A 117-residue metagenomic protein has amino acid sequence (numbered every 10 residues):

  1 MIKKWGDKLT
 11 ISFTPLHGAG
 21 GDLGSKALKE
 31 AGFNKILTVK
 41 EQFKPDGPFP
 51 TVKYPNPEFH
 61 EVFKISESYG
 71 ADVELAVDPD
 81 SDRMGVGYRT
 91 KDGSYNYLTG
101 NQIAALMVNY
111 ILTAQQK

Functional and structural regions predicted by a protein language model:
M1-K117: Phosphate-binding chemistry for phosphorylated carbohydrates and sugar-nucleotides
